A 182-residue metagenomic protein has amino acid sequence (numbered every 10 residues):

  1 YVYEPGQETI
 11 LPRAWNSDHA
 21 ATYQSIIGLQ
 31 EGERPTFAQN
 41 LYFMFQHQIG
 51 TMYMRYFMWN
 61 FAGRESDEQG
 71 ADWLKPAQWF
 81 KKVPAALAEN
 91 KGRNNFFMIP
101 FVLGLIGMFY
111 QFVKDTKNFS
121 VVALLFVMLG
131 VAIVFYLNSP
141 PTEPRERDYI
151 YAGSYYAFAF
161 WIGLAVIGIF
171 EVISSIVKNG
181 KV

Functional and structural regions predicted by a protein language model:
Y1-M108: Lumenal/periplasmic acceptor-binding loop at the mouth of the active site in multi-pass, GT-C-fold membrane enzymes
N90-R93, N118, F135-A152: Membrane-interface catalytic loops of GT-C/OST-like multi-pass glycosylation enzymes that act
F96-L103, K114-L137: Transmembrane alpha-helix segments characteristic of polytopic inner-membrane glycan-assembly/cell-envelope
F109-V113: Hydrophobic alpha-helical transmembrane segments
D115-T116, A159-K181: Membrane-interface junctions at the ends of membrane-embedded or membrane-associated helices
E143-G168: Hydrophobic/aromatic-rich transmembrane helices and adjacent perimembrane loops
